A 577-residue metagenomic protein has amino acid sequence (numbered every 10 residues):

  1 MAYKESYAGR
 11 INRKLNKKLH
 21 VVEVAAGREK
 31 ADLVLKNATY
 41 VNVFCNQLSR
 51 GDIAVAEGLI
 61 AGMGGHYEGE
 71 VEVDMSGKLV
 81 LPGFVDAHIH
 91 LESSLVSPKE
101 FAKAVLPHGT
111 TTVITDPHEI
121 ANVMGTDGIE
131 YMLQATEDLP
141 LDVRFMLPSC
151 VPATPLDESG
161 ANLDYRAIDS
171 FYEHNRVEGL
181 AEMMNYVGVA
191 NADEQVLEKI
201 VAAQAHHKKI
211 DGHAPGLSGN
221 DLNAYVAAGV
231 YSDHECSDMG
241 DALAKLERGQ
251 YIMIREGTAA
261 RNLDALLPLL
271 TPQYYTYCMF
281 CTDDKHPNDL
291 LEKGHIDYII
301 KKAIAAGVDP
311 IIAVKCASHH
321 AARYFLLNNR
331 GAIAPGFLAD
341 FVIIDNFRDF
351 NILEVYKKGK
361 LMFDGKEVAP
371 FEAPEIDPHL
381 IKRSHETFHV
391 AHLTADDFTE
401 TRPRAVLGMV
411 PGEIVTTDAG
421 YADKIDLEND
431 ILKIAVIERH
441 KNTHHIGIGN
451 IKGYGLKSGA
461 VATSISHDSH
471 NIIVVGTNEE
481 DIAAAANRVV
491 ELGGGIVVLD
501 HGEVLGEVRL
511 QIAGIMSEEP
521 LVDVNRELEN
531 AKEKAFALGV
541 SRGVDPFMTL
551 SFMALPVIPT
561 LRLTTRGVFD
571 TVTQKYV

Functional and structural regions predicted by a protein language model:
M1-G51, V55-A56, G65, L106-H108 (+2 more regions): Active-site microenvironment of metallo-dependent hydrolases
A2-V24, A102-K209, Q273, V504-R509: Divalent-metal coordination cores built from histidine and acidic residues
D32-L33, E70-V71, T111-V113, L141-R144 (+11 more regions): Structural motif
A38, G58, G77, H88 (+9 more regions): Divalent metal-coordination and catalytic microenvironments
H66-E70, M75-A135, E480: Metal-associated gating/positioning segment near the N- to mid-region
D86-S97, P152-L163, Y231: Active-site mouth loops of central-metabolism enzymes
H90-S94, H118-I120, P148-A153, M183-Y186 (+4 more regions): Active-site beta-loop-alpha junctions enriched in small/polar residues
N162-E182, G188-M253, A260-F280, L291-A305 (+1 more regions): Histidine/acidic residue-rich metal-binding segments in metalloenzymes
